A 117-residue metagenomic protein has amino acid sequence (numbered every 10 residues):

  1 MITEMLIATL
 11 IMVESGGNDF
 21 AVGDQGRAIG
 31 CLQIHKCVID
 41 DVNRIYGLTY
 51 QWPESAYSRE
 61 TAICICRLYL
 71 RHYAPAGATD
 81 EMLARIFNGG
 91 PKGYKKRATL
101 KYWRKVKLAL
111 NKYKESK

Functional and structural regions predicted by a protein language model:
M1-A8, R104, L108-K117: N-terminal secretory targeting signals
T3-N18, I34, C66, L83-P91: Short, functionally critical alpha-helical segments immediately adjacent to catalytic or ligand/cofactor-binding
N18-A21, D41-N43: Short, solvent-exposed loop/turn elements at domain surfaces
D19-F20, Y94-R97: Extracytoplasmic/secreted cell-surface and envelope-processing proteins
K36-Y94, W103-Y113: Alpha-helical segment that forms one wall of the substrate-binding/catalytic cleft in peptidoglycan-active domains
L100: Active-site-proximal loop/helix of nucleotide/amide-processing enzymes and allied scaffolds
